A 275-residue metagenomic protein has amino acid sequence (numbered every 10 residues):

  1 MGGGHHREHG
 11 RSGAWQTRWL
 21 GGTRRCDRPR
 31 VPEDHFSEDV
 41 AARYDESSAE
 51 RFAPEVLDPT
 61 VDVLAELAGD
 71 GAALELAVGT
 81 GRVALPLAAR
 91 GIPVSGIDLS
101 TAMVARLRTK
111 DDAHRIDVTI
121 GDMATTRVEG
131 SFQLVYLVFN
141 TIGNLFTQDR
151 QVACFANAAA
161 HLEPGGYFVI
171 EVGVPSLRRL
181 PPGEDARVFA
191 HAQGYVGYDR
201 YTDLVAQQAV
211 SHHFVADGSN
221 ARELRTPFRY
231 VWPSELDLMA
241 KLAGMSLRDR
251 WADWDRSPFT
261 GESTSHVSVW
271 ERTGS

Functional and structural regions predicted by a protein language model:
W19, T23-G69: Conserved class I S-adenosyl-L-methionine
D70-G79: Conserved class I S-adenosyl-L-methionine
T80-T125: Class I SAM-dependent methyltransferase SAM/SAH-binding core
R127-L134: A short acidic, Gly/Pro-enriched loop at the edge of an enzyme's catalytic core that lines a small-molecule cofactor
Y136-V138: A conserved beta-strand element that flanks and buttresses the S-adenosyl-L-methionine
V152-P164: A short glycine-rich, Lys/Arg-flanked "PGG" loop and its adjoining helix->strand segment in the class I
V169-K241: SAM-dependent methyltransferase
P233-S275: C-terminal lobe and adjacent flexible extensions of AdoMet/dcAdoMet transferase-like proteins
